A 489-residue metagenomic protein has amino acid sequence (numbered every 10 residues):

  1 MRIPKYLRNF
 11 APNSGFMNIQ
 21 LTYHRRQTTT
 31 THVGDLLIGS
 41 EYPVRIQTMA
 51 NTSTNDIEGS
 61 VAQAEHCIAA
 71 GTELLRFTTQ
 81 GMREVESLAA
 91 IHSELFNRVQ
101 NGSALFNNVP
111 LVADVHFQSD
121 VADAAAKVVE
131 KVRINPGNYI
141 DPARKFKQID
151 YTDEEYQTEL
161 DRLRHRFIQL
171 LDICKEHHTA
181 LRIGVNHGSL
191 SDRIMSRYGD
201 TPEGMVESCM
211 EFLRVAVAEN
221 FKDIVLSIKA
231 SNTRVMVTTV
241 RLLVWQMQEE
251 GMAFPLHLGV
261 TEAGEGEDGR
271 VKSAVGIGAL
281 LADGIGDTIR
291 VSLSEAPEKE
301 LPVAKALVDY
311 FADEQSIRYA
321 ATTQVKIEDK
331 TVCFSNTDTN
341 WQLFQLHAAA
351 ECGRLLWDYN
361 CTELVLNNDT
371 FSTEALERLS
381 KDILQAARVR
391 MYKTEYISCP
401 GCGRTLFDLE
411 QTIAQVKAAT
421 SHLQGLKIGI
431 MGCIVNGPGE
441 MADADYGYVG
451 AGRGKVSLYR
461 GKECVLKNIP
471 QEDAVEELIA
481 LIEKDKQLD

Functional and structural regions predicted by a protein language model:
F16-M49, L171-H177, D313-V325, A414 (+1 more regions): N-terminal amphipathic alpha-helix/helix-capping segment at the start of soluble metabolic enzymes
T28-T52, L88, F146, H178-Y198 (+1 more regions): N-terminal small/glycine-rich loop or linker at the start of catalytic domains across soluble metabolic enzymes
I46, D114, I183, L226 (+6 more regions): Conserved, mostly hydrophobic/aromatic
N51, A69-R98, P136-T158, I224-T233: Glycine-rich, proline-tolerant flexible connector loops at the mouths of alpha/beta enzymes
E73-L74, V129-K145, D283-P297, N360-T373 (+1 more regions): Glycine-rich phosphate-binding active-site loops on the catalytic face of alpha/beta enzymes
E84-V112, R162-H178, L243-M252, V416-A418: Alpha-helix-loop-beta-strand connector modules within alpha/beta enzyme cores
F106-K147, D153-I173, H178: Hydrophobic or amphipathic alpha-helical targeting/insertion segments
D150-L163, F167, L171, M195-L423 (+1 more regions): Catalytic alpha/beta core domains of metabolic enzymes, predominantly
